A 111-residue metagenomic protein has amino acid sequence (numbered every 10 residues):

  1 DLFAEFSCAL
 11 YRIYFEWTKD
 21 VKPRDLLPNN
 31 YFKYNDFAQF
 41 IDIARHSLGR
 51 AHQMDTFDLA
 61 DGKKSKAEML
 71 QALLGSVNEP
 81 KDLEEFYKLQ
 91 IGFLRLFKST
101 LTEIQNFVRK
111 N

Functional and structural regions predicted by a protein language model:
D1-I43, I91-K110: Amphipathic alpha-helical interface elements
K33-V77: Histidine-centered, metal-coordinating catalytic motifs and their short helical/loop contexts
K63-N111: Amphipathic, Lys/Arg-enriched alpha-helical patches that create a basic surface for binding polyanionic ligands
